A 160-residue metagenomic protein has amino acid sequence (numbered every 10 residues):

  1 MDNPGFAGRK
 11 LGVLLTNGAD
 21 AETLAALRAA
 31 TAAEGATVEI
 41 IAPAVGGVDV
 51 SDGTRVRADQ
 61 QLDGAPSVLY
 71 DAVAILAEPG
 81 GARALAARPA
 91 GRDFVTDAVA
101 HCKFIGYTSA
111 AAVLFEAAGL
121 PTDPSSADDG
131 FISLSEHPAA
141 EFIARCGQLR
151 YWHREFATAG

Functional and structural regions predicted by a protein language model:
M1-A100, V113-G160: Extended, subdomain-level signal for the structured scaffold at the beginning of enzyme domains
H101-T108: ADP-ribose/adenylate-binding Rossmann-like module
